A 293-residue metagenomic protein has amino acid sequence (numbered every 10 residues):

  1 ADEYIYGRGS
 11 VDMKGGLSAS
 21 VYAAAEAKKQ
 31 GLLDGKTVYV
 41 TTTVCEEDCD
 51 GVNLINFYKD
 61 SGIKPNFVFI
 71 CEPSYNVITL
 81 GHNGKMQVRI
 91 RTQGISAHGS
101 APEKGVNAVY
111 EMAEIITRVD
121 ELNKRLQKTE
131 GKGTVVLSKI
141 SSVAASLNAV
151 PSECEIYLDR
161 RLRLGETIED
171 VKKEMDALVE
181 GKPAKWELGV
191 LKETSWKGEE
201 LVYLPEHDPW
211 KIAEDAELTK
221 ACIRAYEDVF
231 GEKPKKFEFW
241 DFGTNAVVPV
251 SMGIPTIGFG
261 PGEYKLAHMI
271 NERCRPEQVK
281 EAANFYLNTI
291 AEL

Functional and structural regions predicted by a protein language model:
A1-R8, K29-L32, E263: Acidic/His- and Gly-rich active-site-bordering loop/insert found across diverse amide/peptide-bond hydrolases
E3-S18, H98: Glycine/serine-rich anion-binding loops at beta->alpha junctions that coordinate negatively charged ligand groups
G9, T42-V44, R160: Short glycine-centered, acidic/aromatic-flanked micro-motifs in structured strand/loop junctions that mark active-site
M13-N83: Acidic/histidine-rich catalytic neighborhood of metal-dependent amide-processing enzymes
P73, L80, R89-L293: Metal-dependent amide/peptide-bond hydrolase catalytic core, centered on the "pita-bread" metallohydrolase fold
